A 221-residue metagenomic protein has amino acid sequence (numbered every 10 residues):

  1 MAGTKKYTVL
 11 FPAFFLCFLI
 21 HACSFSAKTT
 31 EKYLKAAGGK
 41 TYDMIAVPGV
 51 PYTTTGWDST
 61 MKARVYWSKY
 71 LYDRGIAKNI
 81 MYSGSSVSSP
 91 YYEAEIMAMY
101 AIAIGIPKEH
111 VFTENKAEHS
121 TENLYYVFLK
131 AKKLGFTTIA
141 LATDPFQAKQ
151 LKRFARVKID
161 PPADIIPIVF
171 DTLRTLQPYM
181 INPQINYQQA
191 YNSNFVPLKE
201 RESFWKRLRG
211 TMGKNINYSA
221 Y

Functional and structural regions predicted by a protein language model:
M1-F11: Bacterial N-terminal signal peptides that target proteins for export
L19-A22: C-terminal motif of bacterial Sec signal peptides marking the signal peptidase cleavage site
S24-Q189, A220: A structural signal for short, hydrophobic/glycine-enriched beta-strand patches
Y187-F204: Ser/Pro-rich intrinsically disordered low-complexity regulatory regions in eukaryotic proteins
E200-Y221: Low-complexity, Gly/Ser/Thr/Pro-rich intrinsically disordered linker/tail segments
